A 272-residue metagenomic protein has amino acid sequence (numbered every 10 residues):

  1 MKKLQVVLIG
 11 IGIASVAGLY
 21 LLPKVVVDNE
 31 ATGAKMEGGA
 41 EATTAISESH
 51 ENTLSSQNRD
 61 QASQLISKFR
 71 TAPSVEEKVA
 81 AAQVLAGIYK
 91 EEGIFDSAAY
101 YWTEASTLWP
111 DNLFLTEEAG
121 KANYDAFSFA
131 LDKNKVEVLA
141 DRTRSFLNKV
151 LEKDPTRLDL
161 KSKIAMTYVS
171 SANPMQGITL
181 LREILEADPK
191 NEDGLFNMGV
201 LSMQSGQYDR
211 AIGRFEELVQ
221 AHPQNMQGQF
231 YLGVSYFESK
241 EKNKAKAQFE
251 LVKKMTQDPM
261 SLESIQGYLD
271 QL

Functional and structural regions predicted by a protein language model:
K2-Y100: N-terminal leader/linker segments that initiate helical-solenoid repeat arrays
A81, L115, L160, G194 (+3 more regions): TPR alpha-solenoid repeat register
V84, E118, A122, K163 (+3 more regions): Canonical tetratricopeptide repeat
Y89, A122-N123, Y168, S202 (+1 more regions): Residue at a conserved register position within TPR or TPR-like alpha-solenoid repeats
